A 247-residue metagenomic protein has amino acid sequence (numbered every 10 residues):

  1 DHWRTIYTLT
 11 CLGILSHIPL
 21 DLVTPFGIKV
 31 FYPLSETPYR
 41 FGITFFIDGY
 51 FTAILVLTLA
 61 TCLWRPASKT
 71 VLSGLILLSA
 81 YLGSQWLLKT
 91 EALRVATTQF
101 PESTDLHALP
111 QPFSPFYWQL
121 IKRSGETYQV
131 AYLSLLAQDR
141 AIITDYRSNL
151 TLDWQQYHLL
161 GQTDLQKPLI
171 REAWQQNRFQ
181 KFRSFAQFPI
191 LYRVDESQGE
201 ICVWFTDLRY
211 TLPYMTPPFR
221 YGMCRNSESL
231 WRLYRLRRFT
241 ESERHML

Functional and structural regions predicted by a protein language model:
D1-P112: N-terminal membrane-targeting hydrophobic helices
P115-L247: Extracytosolic and intramembrane catalytic regions of membrane-associated proteins in envelope/secretory systems
